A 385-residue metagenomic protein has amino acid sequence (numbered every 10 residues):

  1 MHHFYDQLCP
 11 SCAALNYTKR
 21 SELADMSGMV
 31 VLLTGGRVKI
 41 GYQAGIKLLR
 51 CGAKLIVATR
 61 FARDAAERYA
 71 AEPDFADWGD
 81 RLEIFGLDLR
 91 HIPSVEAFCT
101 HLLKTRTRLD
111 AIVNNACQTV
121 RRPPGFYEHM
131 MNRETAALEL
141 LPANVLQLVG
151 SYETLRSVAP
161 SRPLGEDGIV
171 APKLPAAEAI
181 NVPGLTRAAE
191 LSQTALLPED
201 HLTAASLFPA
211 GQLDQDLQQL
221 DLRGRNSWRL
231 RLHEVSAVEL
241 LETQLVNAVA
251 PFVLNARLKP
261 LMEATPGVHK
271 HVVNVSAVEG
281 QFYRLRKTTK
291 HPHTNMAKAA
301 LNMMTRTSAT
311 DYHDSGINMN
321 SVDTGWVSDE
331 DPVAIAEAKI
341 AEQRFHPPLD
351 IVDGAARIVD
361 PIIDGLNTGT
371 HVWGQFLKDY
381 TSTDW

Functional and structural regions predicted by a protein language model:
Y17-A62: Canonical Rossmann dinucleotide-binding motif of NAD(H)/NADP(H)-dependent dehydrogenases/reductases, specifically
C51-Y69, D80-G86, A111-A116, R121-G150: Conserved glycine-rich Rossmann-like NAD(P)H-binding loop of the short-chain dehydrogenase/reductase
P73-P93, P175-T186, E190-Q193, L197-P198 (+3 more regions): Rossmann-fold cofactor-recognition segment
R106, T307-I317: Active-site-adjacent segment of SDR/Rossmann-fold oxidoreductases
V113, T243, L254-L258, M304-T305: Hydrophobic positions on the long internal alpha-helix of Rossmann-like NAD(P)-dependent oxidoreductase domains
R156-S157, R162-L207, A338-W385: C-terminal helical subdomain
N255, H293, A297: Active-site helix of classical SDR
